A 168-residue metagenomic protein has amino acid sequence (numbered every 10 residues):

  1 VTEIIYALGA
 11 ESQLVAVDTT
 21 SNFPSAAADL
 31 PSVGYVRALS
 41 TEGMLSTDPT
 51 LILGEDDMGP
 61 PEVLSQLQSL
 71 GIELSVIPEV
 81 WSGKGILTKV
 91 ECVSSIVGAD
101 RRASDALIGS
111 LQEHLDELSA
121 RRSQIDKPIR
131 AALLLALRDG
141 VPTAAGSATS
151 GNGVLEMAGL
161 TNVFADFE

Functional and structural regions predicted by a protein language model:
V1-M58, E62-V63, L160-V163: A short, structured surface patch at a secondary-structure boundary
I4, C92, G153: Alpha-helical scaffold segments in soluble metabolic enzymes
Y6-A7, P24, Q66, R122-S123 (+1 more regions): Short secondary-structure boundary/capping segments
L8-S12, D29-P31, Q66-S69, V90-E91 (+1 more regions): Short, glycine/charged-enriched secondary-structure capping and boundary segments
A10-E11, T19-T20, V36, E55-G59 (+4 more regions): Short coil/turn segments
D18, A145-E168: His/Asp/Glu-enriched short active-site or ligand-binding loop at hydrolase and phosphoryl-transfer sites
L51, E62-G140, F164-D166: Extracytoplasmic substrate-binding proteins
